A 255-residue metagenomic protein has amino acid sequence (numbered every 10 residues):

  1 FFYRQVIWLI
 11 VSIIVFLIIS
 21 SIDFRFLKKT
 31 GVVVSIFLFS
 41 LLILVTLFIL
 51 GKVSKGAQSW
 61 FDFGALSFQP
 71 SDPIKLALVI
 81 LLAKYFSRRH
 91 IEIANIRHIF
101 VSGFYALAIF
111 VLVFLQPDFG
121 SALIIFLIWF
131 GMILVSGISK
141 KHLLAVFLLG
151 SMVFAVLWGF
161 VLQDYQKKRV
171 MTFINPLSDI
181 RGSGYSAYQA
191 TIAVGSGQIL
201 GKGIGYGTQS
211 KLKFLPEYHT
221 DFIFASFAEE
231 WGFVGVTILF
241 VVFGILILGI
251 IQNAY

Functional and structural regions predicted by a protein language model:
F1-S186, G195, A225-Y255: Hydrophobic alpha-helical transmembrane segments of multi-pass inner membrane proteins, especially in bacterial systems
S186-G203: Extracytosolic (periplasmic/ER-lumenal) interhelical loops and adjacent juxtamembrane/interface segments of multi-pass
Q198-W231, A254: Long extracytoplasmic/lumenal interhelical loops at the membrane interface of multi-pass membrane proteins
